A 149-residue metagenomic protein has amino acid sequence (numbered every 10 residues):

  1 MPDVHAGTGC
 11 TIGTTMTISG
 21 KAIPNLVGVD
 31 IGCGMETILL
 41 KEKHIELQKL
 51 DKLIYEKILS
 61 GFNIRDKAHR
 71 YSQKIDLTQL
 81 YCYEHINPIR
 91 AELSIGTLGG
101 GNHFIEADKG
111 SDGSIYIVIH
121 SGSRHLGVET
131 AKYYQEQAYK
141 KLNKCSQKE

Functional and structural regions predicted by a protein language model:
M1-V29: An N-terminal structural lobe/cap that precedes and organizes the functional/catalytic core across diverse proteins
H5, C33, S123: Short, glycine/acidic-enriched loop or turn micro-motifs at the edges of active sites
T8, H125-V128: Loop/helix-junction capping segments adjacent to catalytic residues or to phosphate/diphosphate-binding pockets
K21-L26, I31-D112, V128-E149: Glycine-rich, flexible loop motifs
S114-Y116: Hydrophobic residues embedded in beta-strands of well-ordered beta-sheets
